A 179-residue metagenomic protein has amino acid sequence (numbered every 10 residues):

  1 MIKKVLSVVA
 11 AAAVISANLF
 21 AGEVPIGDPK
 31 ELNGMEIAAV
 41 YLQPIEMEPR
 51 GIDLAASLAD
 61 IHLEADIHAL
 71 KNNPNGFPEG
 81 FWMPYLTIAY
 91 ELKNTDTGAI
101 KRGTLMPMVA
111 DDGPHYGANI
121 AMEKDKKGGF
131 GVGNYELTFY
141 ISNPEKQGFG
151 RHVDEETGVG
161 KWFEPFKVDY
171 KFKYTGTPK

Functional and structural regions predicted by a protein language model:
S16-G22: Sec/Tat signal peptide C-region and signal peptidase I cleavage site
G22-S57, I61: Short, compositionally biased P/S/T/A/G/V-rich stretches that sit at domain boundaries
S57-A59, F77-I88: Short coil-to-beta strand junction motifs in C2/discoidin
L63-F81: Short amphipathic, basic-aromatic surface patches that mediate peripheral association with negatively charged
D111-N119: Aromatic sugar-binding surface patches on proteins that engage polysaccharides or sugar-phosphate polymers
D125-K127, S142-E155: Short acidic/polar inter-strand loop motif in beta-rich domains
F130-F139: A short tyrosine-centered beta-strand micro-motif
F149-K179: Short beta-strand elements
